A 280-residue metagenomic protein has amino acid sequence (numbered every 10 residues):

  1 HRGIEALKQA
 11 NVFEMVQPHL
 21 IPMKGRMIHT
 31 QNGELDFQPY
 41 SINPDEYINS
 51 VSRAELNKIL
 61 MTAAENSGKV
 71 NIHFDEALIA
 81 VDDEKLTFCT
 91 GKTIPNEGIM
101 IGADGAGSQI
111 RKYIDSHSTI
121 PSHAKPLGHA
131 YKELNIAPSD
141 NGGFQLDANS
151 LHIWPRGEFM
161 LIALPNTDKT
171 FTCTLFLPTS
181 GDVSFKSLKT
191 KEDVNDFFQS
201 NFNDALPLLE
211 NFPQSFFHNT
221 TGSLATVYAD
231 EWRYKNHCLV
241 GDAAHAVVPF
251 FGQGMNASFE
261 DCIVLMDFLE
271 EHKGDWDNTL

Functional and structural regions predicted by a protein language model:
H1, V12, N43, L86-F88 (+3 more regions): Short, glycine/charged-enriched secondary-structure capping and boundary segments
H1-A63: Active-site-adjacent segment of FAD-dependent monooxygenases/related oxidoreductases
R2, E55, I59, G105 (+1 more regions): Short amphipathic alpha-helical face segments that pack within enzyme cores and frequently flank/anchor catalytic
G33, G105-G107, Q253: Short glycine-rich anion-binding loops that position phosphate/pyrophosphate groups of nucleotides and phosphorylated
T62, S67, E76-I79, D83 (+2 more regions): Conserved FAD-binding catalytic core of PHBH/FMO-like flavoproteins
N71-H73: General small-molecule cofactor/ligand-binding pocket signal
I101-G102, L134, H218-L280: Conserved mid-domain beta->alpha element of the FAD-binding
